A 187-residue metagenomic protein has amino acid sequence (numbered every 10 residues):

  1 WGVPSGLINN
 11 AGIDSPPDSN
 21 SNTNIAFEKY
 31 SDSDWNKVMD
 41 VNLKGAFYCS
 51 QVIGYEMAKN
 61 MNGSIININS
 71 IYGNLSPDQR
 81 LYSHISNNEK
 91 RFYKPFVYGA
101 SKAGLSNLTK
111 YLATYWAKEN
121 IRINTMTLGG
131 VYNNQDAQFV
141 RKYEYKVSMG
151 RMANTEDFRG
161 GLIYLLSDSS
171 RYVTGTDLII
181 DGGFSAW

Functional and structural regions predicted by a protein language model:
P4-S19, N42, N67-S70, N124-L128: Rossmann-fold scaffold of SDR-type NAD(P)-dependent oxidoreductases
S5, N24-Y48, N62, I66 (+4 more regions): Catalytic Tyr-X3-Lys loop
G12, D32, K37-N60, Y72-S76 (+4 more regions): Amphipathic alpha-helical dimer-interface segment in Rossmann-like NAD(P)H-dependent oxidoreductases
G12-N36, K59, P77-R91, Q135-Q138: Conserved mid-core segment of classical short-chain dehydrogenase/reductases
D14, H84, I163, T174-W187: Short C-terminal tail/terminal secondary-structure segment of NAD(P)H-dependent dehydrogenase/reductase domains
K29-D32, I66-G104, T109-K118: Catalytic loop of short-chain dehydrogenase/reductase
N62, A117-R122, V173-G175: Short, small/polar-rich loop/turn modules that mediate ligand/substrate recognition or access, typified
V147-F158, S169: A conserved structural motif in NAD(P)-dependent oxidoreductases
